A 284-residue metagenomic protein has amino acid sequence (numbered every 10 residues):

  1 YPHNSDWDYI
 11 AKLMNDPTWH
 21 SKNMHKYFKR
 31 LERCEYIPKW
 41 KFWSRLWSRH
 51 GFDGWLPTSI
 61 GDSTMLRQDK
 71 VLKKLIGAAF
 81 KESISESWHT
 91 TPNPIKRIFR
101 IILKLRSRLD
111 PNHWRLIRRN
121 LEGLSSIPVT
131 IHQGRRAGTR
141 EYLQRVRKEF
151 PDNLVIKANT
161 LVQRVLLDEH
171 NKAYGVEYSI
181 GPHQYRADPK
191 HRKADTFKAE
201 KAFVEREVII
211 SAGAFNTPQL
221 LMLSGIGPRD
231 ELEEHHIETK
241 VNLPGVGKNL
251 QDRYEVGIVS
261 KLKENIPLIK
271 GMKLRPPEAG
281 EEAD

Functional and structural regions predicted by a protein language model:
Y1-D284: Structural core of flavin- and non-heme-iron oxidoreductases, emphasizing the beta-strand/alpha-helix scaffold
